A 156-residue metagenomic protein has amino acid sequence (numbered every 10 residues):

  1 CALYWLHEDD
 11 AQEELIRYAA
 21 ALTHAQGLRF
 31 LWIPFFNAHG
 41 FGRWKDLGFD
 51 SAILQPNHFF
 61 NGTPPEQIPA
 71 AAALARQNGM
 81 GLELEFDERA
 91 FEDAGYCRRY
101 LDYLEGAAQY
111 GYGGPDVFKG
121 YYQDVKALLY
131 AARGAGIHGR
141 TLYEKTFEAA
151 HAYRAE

Functional and structural regions predicted by a protein language model:
A2-M80: Eukaryote-skewed repeat-based solenoidal scaffolds used as protein-protein interaction platforms, primarily
N37, S51-E156: Substrate-binding cleft of secreted/luminal carbohydrate-active enzymes
